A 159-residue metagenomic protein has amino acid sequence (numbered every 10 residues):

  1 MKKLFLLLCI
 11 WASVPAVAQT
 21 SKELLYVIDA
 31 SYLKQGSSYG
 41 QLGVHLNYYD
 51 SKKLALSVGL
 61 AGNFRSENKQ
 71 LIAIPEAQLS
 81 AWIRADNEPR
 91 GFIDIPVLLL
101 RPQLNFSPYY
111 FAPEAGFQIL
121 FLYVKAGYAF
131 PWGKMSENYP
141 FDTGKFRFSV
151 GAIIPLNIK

Functional and structural regions predicted by a protein language model:
M1-L24: Bacterial Sec-dependent N-terminal signal peptides
K22-K34, L54-S66, I93-Y109, V124-W132: Transmembrane beta-strand segments that form the barrel wall of outer-membrane beta-barrel proteins
A30-Q41, F64-I74, Q103-A115, K134-D142: Solvent-exposed loop/turn segments connecting transmembrane beta-strands in outer-membrane beta-barrel proteins
S37-Y39, Y49-P89: Detector for outer-membrane/organellar transmembrane beta-barrel domains, recognizing the amphipathic beta-strand
L46-Y48, L79-I83, F106, A115-I119 (+2 more regions): Residue-level signature of outer-membrane beta-barrel architecture
S51-L56, A85-R90, L100, F121-A126 (+1 more regions): Repeated loop/turn-to-beta-strand initiation elements of outer-membrane beta-barrel proteins
Q78-S80, A85-N105, E114: Outer membrane beta-barrel transmembrane domains
D142-K159: Outer-membrane beta-barrel "beta-signal"
